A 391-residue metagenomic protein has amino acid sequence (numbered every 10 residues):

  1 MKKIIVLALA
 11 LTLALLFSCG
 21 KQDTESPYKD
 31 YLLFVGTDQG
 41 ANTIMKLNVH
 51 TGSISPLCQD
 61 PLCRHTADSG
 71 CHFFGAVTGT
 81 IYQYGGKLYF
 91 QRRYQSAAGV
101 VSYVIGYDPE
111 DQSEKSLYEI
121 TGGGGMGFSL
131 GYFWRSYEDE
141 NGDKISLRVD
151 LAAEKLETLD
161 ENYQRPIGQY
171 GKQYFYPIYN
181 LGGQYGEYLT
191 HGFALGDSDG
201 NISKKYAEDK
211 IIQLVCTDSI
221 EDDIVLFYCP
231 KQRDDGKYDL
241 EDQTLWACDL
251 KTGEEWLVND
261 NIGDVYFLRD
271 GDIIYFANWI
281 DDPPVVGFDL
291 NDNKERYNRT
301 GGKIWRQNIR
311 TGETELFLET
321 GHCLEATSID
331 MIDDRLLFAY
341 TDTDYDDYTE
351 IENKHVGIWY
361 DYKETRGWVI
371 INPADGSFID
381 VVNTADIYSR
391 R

Functional and structural regions predicted by a protein language model:
M1-I4: Positively charged n-region of N-terminal signal peptides that target proteins for export
L11-T12: Repetitive helical segments and hydrophobic/amphipathic motifs
L15-S18: C-terminal motif of bacterial Sec signal peptides marking the signal peptidase cleavage site
G20-P56: An edge-strand/N-cap motif at the start of beta-rich repeat modules
Q22-E25, H65-Q83, I120-G131, E161-G171 (+4 more regions): Repeated scaffold domains used in trafficking and secretory/extracellular systems, primarily beta-propellers
L33-G36, Y89-R92, F133-Y137, F175-P177 (+3 more regions): Residue position within the beta-strands of beta-propeller blades
T43-H65, G99-E119, N141-E161, Q184-E208 (+3 more regions): Surface-exposed loop/turn elements that mediate protein-protein interactions on large endomembrane-trafficking
N278-P283, D292: Loop/turn-rich, solvent-exposed surfaces of beta-rich toroidal or solenoidal domains
